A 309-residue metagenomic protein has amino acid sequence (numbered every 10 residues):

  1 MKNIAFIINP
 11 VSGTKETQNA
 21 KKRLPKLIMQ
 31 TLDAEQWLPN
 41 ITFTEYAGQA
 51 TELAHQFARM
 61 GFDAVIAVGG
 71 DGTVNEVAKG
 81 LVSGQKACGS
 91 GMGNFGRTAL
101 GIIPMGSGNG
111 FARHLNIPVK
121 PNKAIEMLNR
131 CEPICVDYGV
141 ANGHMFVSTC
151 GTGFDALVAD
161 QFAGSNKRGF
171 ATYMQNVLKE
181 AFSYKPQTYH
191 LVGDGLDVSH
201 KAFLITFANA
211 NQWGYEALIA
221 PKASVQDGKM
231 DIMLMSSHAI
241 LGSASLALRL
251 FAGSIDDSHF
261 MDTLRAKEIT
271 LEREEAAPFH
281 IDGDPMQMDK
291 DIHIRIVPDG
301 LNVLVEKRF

Functional and structural regions predicted by a protein language model:
M1-V65: ATP/NTP phosphate-donor binding region
P10, V68-G70, I103-M105: Glycine-rich beta-strand-to-loop/alpha-helix junction loops that act as flexible
K26, R59, S83-L204: Catalytic core of DAGKc-family lipid kinases
N40-R97: N-terminal small/polar loop signature for handling phosphorylated ligands or for N-terminal nucleophile
G151, D155, T206-A220, P285: Glycine-rich phosphate/pyrophosphate-binding beta-alpha loops
G164-T172, P221-G242: Gly/Ser/Thr-rich active-site loops/lids in small-molecule metabolic enzymes that frequently grip phosphoryl groups
G193, S199, S224, L234-F309: ATP/nucleoside-binding phosphotransfer catalytic cores, i.e., glycine-rich phosphate-binding loops
